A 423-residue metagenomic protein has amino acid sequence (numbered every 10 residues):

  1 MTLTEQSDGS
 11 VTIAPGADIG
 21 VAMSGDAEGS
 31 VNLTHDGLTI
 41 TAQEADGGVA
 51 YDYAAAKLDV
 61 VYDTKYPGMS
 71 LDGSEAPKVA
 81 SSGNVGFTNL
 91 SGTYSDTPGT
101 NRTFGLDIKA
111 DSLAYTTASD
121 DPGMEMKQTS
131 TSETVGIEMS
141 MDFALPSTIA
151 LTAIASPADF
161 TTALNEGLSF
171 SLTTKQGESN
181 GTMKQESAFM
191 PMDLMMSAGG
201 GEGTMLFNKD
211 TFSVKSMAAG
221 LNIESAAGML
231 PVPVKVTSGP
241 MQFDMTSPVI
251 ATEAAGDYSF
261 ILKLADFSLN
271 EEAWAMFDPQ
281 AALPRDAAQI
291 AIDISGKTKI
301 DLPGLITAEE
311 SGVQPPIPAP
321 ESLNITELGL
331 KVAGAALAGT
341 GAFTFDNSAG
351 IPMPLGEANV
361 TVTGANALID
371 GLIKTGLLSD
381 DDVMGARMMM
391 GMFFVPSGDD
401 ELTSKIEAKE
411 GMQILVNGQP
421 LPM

Functional and structural regions predicted by a protein language model:
M1-M423: Glycine-rich, small/hydroxylated-residue low-complexity segments
